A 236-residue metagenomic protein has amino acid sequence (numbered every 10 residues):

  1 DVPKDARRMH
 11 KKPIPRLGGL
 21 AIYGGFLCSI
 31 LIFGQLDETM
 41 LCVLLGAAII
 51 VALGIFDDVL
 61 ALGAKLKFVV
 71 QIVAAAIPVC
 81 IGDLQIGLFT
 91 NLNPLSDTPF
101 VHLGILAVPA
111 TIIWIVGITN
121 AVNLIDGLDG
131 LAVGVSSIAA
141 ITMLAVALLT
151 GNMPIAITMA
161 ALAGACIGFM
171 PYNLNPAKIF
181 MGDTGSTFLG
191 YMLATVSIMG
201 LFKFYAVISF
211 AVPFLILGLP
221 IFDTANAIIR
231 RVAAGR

Functional and structural regions predicted by a protein language model:
D1, I50-G63, V116-D129, I167-F180: C-terminal ends of transmembrane helices
D1-L106, A110, V207-R236: N-terminal transmembrane signal-anchor/hairpin module of polytopic inner-membrane proteins
Y23-A52, N93, L131-R236: Alpha-helical transmembrane segments
T98-I141: Hydrophobic, well-ordered secondary-structure scaffolds
